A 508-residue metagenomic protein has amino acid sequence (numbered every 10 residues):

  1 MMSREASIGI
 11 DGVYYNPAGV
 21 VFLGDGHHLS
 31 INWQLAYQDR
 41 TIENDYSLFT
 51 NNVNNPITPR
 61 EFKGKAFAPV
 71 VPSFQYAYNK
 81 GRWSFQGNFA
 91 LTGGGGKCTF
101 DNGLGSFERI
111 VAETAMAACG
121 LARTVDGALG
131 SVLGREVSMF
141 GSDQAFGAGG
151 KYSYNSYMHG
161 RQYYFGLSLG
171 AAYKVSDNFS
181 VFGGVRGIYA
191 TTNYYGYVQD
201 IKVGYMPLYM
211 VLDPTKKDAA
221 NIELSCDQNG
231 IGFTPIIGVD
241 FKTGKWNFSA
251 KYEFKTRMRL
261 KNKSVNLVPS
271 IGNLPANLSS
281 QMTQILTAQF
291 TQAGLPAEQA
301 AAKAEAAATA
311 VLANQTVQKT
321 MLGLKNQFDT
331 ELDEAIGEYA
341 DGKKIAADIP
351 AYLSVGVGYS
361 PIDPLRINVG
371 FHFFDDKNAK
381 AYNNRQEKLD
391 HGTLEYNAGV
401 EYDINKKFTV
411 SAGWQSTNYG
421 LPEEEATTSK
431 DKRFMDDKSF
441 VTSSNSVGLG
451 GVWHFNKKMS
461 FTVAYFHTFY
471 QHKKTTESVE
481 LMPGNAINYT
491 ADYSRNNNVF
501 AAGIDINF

Functional and structural regions predicted by a protein language model:
M1-F100, S106, A112-T114, A118-C119: N-terminal, post-signal peptide beta-strand-biased segments of exported outer-membrane/organellar beta-barrel and other
S3, I8, V71, A77-F508: Outer-membrane beta-barrel porins/channels
